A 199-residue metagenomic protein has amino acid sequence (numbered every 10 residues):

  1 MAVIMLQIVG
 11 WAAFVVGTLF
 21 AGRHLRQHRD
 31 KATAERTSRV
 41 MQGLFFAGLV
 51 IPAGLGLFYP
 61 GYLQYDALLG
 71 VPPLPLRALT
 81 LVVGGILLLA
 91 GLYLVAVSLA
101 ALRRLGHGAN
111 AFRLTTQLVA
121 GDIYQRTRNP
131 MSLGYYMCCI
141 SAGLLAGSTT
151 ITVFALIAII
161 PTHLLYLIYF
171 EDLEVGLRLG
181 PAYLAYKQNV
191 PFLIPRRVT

Functional and structural regions predicted by a protein language model:
M1-A120, Y136-T199: Membrane-anchoring alpha-helices and their flanking helix-loop junctions
V119-T127: A short amphipathic helical element positioned immediately N-terminal to and/or at the very start of a transmembrane
T127-G134, L193: Loop-to-transmembrane-helix entry motif
